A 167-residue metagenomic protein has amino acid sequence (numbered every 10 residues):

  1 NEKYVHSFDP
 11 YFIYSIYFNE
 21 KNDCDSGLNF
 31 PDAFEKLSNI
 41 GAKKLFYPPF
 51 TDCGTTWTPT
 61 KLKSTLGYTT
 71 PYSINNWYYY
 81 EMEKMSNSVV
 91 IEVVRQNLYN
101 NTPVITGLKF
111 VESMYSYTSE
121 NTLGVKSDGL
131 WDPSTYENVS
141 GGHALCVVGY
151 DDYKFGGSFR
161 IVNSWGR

Functional and structural regions predicted by a protein language model:
N1-F18: Active-site-surrounding "flap" and adjacent substrate/cofactor-binding loops of secreted or lumenal enzymes, prototyped
F18-V162, R167: Predominantly the structural core of cysteine protease catalytic domains
